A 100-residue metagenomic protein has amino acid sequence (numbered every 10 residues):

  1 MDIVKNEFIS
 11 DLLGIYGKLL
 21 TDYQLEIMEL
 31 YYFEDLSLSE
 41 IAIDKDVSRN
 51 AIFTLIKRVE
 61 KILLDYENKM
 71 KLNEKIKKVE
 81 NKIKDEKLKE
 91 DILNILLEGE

Functional and structural regions predicted by a protein language model:
V4-G17: Short, Lys/Arg-enriched N-terminal segment that forms or immediately precedes the first helix of a structured domain
D22-E34: Short amphipathic alpha helix immediately N-terminal
I27, S37-S39, K45: Helix-turn-helix DNA-binding elements, focusing on the entry/boundary residues of the two helices that contact DNA
I41-A42, I52: Hydrophobic positions on the alpha-helical face of helix-turn-helix-like DNA-binding modules
S48-R49: Helix-turn-helix DNA-binding motif, specifically the short coil turn and the N-cap/start of the second
L55-R58: Residues within the DNA-recognition helix of helix-turn-helix
E60-E67: C-terminal flanking helix
M70-L93: Intrinsically disordered, low-complexity basic tails/linkers immediately adjacent to helix-turn-helix/homeobox/MYB/SANT
